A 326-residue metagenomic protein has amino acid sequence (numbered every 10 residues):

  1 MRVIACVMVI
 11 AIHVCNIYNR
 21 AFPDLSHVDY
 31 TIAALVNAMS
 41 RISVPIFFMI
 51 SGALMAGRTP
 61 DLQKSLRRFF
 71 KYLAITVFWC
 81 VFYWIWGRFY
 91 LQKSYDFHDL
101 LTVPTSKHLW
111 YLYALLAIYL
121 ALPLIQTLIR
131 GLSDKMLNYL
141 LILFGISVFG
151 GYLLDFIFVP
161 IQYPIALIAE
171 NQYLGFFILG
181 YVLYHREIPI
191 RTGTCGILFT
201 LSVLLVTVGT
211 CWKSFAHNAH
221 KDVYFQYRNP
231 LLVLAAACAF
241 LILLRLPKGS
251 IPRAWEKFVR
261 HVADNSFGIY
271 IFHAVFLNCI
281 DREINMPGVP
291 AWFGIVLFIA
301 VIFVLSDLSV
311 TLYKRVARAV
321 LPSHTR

Functional and structural regions predicted by a protein language model:
M1-G57, Y72-C80: Functionally critical transmembrane alpha-helices in membrane proteins and complexes, commonly lining
V7-V14, W79-I85, I142-F156, T200-S214 (+2 more regions): Aromatic-anchored segments of alpha-helical transmembrane domains
N19-F22, W86-Y95, Y152-I161, G209-H220 (+1 more regions): Juxtamembrane "helix-exit" motif on the non-cytosolic side of transmembrane helices
I32-S43, D99-A114, D155-F176, T210-C238: Interfacial loop-to-helix transition and helix-capping segments at the boundaries of transmembrane helices
N37-I46, G57-G87, Q92-L109, Y113-I118 (+3 more regions): Transmembrane alpha-helical segments and their boundary/interface "anchor" motifs in multi-pass integral membrane
L120-I146, V182-L201: Solvent-exposed interhelical
E170, I188-R260, P290-F293: Alpha-helical transmembrane segments and terminal signal-anchor/GPI-anchor hydrophobic tails, characterized by long
L244-A263, A274-R326: C-terminal "closing" transmembrane helix and its immediate cytosolic amphipathic cap in multi-pass membrane proteins
